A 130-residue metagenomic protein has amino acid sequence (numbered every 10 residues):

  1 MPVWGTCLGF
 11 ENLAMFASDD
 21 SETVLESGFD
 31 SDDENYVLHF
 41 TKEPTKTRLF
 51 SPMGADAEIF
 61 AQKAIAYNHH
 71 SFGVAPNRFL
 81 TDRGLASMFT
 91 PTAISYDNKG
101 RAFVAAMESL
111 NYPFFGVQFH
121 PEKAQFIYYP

Functional and structural regions predicted by a protein language model:
M1-W4, S18-P130: Amide-donor transfer/coupling interface in amidating biosynthetic enzymes
G5, G9: Gly/Ala-rich beta-loop-alpha elbow adjacent to hydrolase catalytic centers
F10-E11, K123: Conserved nucleotide-binding/hydrolysis micro-motifs of P-loop NTPases
N12-F16: Hydrolases whose catalytic domains are alpha/beta-hydrolase-1, hotdog thioesterase, or metallo-beta-lactamase-like
